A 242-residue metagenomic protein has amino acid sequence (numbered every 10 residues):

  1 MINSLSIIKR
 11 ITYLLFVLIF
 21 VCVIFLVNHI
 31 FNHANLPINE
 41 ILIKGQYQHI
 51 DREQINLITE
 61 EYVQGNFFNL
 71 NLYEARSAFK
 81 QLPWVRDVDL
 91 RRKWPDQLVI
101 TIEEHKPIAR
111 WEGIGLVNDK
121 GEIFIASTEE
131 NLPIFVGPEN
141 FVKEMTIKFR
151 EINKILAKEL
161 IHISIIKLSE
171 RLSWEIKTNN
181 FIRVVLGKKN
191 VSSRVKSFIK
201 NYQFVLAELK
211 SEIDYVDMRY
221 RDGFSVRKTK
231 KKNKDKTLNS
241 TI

Functional and structural regions predicted by a protein language model:
M1-P37, L42-H49, E53, Y62-V63 (+2 more regions): N-terminal positively charged amphipathic segments used for targeting/anchoring
N32-T128: Terminal hydrophobic membrane-targeting helix
R52, N56, L72, R76 (+4 more regions): Extracytoplasmic/secreted envelope proteins and their assembly/folding machinery, especially bacterial periplasmic
K80-R86, K154-H162, L206-K210: Short secondary-structure junctions
L98-V184: Extracytoplasmic segments of membrane-associated envelope/inner-membrane machinery
